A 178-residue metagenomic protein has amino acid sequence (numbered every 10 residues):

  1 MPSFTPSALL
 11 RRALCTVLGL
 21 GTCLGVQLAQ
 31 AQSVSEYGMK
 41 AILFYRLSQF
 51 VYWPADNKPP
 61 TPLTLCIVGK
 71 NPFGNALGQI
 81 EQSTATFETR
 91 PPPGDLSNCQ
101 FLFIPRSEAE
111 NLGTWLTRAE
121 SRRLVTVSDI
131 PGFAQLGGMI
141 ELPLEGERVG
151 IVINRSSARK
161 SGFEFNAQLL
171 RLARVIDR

Functional and structural regions predicted by a protein language model:
P2-L18, L24-R178: Short hydrophobic alpha-helices and adjacent helix-cap/hinge residues
